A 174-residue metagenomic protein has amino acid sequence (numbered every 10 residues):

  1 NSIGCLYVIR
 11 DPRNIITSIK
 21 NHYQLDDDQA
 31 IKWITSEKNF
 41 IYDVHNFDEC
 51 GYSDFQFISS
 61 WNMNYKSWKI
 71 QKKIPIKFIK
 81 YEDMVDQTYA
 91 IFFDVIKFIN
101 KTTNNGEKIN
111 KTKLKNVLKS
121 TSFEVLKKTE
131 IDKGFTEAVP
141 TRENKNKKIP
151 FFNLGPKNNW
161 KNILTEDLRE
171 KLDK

Functional and structural regions predicted by a protein language model:
N1-F151, I163-E166, E170: PAPS-dependent sulfotransferase catalytic domain
L154-K157, L172: Redox-cofactor-proximal catalytic regions of oxidoreductases
W160: Globin-like tetrapyrrole-binding proteins
